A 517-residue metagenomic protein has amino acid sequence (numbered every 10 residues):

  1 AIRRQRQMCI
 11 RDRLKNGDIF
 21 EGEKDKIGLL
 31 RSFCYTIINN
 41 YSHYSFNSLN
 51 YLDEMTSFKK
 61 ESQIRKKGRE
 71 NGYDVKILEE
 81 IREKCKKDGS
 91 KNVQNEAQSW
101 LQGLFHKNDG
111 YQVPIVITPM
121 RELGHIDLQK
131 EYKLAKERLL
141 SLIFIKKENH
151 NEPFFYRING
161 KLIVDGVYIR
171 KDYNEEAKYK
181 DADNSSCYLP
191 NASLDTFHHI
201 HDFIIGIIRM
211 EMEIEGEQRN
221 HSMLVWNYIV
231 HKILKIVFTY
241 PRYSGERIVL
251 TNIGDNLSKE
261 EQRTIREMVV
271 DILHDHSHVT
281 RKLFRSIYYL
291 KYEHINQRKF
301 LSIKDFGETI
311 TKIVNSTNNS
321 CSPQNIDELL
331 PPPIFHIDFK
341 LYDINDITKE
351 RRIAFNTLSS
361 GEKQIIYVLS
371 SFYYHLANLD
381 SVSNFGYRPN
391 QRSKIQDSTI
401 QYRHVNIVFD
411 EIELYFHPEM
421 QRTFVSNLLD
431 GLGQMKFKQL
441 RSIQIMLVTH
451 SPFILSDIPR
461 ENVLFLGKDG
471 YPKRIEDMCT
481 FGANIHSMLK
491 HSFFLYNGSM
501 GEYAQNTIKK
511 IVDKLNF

Functional and structural regions predicted by a protein language model:
A1-R6, I10: Single conserved hydrophobic/aromatic residue that forms the stacking wall/gate of nucleotide- or nucleobase-binding
R11-R352, D513-F517: Coupling/switch/interface segments within P-loop NTPase motor domains and analogous charged loops in nucleic-acid
I81-K87, V382-Y402, K438: Intrinsically disordered, low-complexity domain-flanking/linker segments in eukaryotic proteins, enriched
P331-I337, Y374, F465-G467: Catalytic cores of eukaryotic secretory-pathway lumenal/extracellular enzymes that build and remodel glycoconjugates
D343-K394, H404, E411-F416, T480: Conserved ABC ATPase signature
H417-P418, D457: Conserved D-loop-proximal element of ABC-family nucleotide-binding domains
T423-F517: C-terminal lobe/lid and adjacent interdomain/linker elements of RecA-like ASCE P-loop ATPase modules
